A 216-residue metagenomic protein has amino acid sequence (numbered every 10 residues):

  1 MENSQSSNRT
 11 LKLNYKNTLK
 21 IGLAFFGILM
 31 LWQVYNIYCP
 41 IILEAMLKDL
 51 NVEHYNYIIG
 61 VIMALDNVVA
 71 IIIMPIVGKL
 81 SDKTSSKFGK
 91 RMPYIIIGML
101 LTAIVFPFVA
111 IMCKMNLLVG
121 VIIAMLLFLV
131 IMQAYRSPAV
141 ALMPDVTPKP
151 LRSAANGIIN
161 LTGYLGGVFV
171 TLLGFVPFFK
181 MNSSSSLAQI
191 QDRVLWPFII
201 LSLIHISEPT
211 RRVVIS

Functional and structural regions predicted by a protein language model:
S6-N67: Helix-loop boundary and gating motifs at the non-cytosolic
E53-Y57, K149-I158: Loop-to-transmembrane helix entry/capping segments in MFS-fold secondary transporters and related SLC/MFSD carriers
I59-S81: Central cavity-lining transmembrane alpha-helices of secondary-active solute carriers, predominantly the Major
A70, N156-F179: Glycine-rich segments within core transmembrane alpha-helices of 12-TM secondary carriers
M92-P107: Structural signature of the two symmetry-related core transmembrane helices
V105-V109, N116-A134: Hydrophobic core of transmembrane alpha-helices in multi-pass small-molecule transporters, especially MFS/SLC-type
F178-S202: A membrane-interface helix-boundary motif in multi-pass transporters
I204-P209, V213-I215: Single conserved hydrophobic/aromatic residue that forms the stacking wall/gate of nucleotide- or nucleobase-binding
